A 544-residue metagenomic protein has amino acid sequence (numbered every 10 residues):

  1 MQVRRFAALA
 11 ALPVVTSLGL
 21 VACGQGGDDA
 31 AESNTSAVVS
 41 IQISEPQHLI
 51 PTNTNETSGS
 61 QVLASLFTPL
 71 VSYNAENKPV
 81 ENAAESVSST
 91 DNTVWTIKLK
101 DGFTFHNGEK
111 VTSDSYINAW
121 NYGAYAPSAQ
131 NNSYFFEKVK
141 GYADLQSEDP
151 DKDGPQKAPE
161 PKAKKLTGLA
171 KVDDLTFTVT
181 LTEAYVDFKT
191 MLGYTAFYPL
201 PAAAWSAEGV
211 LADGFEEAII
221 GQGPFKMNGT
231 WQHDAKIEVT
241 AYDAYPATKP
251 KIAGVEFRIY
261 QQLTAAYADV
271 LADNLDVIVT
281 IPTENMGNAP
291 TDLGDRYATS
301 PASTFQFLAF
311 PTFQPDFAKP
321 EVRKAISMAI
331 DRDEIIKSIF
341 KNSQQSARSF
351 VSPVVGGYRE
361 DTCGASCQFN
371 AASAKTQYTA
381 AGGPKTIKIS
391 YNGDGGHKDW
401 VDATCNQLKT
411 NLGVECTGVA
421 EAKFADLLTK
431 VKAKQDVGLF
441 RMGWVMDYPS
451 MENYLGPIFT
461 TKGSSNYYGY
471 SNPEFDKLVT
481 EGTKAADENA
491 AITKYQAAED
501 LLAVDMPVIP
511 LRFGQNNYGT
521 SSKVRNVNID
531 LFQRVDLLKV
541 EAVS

Functional and structural regions predicted by a protein language model:
Q42-D91, I220: N-terminal lobe/hinge region of extracytoplasmic solute-binding protein
A124, S128-A203: Surface-exposed binding/hinge segments that line and control ligand-binding clefts or catalytic entry sites
A170, I336, V414-L427, A433 (+2 more regions): Extracytoplasmic/peripheral linker and loop segments enriched in polar/acidic and small residues with frequent Thr/Pro
L181-P250, G254: Gly/Pro-rich hinge or "lid" segments in bacterial periplasmic/extracellular proteins
D213, Y242-N288: Ligand-site clamp/hinge motif
Q345-A380, D394-D399: Structural transition elements
Q377-M446: Ligand/substrate-recognition segments at binding pockets and active sites
Y518-S544: Long beta-strand-rich cores associated with HINT superfamily self-processing modules
